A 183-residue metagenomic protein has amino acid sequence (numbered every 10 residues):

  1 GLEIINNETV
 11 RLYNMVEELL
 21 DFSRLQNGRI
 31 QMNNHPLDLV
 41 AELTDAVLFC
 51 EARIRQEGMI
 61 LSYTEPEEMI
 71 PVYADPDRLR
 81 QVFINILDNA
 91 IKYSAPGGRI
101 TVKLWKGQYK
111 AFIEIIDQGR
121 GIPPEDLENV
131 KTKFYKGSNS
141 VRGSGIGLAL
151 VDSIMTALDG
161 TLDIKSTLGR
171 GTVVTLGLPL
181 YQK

Functional and structural regions predicted by a protein language model:
N7-L12: Short alpha-helical segment of the dimerization/phosphotransfer core of two-component systems
N27-M32, P71-A74: Conserved micro-motifs of the catalytic ATP-binding
N33-D38, R55, I60-I70: Conserved catalytic submotifs in the C-terminal HATPase_c
N33-E51: A conserved beta-strand-to-alpha-helix junction within the catalytic ATP-binding
L39, G121-N129: Short helix N-cap motif at coil->helix boundaries in the Bergerat
A90-I91: Short helix-loop "hinge" at the ATP-lid/N-box region of the Bergerat-fold HATPase_c
G97-Y109: Short beta-strand/loop element within the Bergerat-fold HATPase_c
